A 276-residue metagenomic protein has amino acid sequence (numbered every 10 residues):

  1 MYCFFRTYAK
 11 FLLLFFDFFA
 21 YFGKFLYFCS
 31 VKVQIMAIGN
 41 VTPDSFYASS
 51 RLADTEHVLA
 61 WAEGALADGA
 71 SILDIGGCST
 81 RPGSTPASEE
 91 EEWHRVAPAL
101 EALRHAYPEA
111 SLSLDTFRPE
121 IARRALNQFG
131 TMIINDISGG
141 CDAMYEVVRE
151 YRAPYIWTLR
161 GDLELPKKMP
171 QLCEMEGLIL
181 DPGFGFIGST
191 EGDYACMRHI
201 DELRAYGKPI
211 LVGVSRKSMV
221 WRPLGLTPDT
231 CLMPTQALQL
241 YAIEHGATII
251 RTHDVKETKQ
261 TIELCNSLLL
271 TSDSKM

Functional and structural regions predicted by a protein language model:
Y2, K10, Y21-F28: Short, positively charged and aromatic/hydrophobic N-terminal segments
Y2-F4, F15: Short linear segments in intrinsically disordered or otherwise low-structure-confidence regions
T7-A9, A20, T271: Ala/Thr-enriched low-complexity intrinsically disordered regions
K24-F46, L269-D273: N-terminal amphipathic alpha-helix/helix-capping segment at the start of soluble metabolic enzymes
F46-W61, T80-P98, A102-R104, S111-S113 (+3 more regions): Active-site-adjacent loop and "lid" segments of alpha/beta metabolic enzymes
A60-G76: Catalytic domains of carbohydrate-active enzymes, especially glycoside hydrolases
A70-L73, I134, L178, I250-R251: Hydrophobic residues within beta-strands of alpha/beta enzymes
C173-I179: Short, structured loop/turn "capping" segments at alpha-beta junctions
